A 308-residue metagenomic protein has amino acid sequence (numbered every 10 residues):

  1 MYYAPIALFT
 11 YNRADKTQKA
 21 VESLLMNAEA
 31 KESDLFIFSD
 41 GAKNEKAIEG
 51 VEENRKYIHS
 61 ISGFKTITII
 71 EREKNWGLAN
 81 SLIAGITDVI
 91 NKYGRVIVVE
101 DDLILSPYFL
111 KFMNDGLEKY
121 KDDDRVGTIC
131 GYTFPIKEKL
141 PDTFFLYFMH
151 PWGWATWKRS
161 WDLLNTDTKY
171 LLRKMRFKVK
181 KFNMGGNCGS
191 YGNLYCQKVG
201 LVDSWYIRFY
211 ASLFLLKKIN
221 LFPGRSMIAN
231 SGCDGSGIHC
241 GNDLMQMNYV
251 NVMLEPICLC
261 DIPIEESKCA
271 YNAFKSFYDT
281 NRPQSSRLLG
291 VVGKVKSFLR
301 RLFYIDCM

Functional and structural regions predicted by a protein language model:
M1-V98, L103-M308: An acidic/histidine-cluster motif and surrounding catalytic segment that typifies divalent-metal-assisted enzyme active
